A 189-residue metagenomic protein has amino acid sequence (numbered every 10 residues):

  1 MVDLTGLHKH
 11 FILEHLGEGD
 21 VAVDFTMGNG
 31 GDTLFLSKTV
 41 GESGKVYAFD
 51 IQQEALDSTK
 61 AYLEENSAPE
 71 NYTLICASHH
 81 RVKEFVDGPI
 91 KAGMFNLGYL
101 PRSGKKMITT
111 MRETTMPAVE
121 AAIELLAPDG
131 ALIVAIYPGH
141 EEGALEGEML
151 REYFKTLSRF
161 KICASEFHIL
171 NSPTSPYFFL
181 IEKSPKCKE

Functional and structural regions predicted by a protein language model:
M1-V21, F25, G31-L34, K38: S-adenosyl-L-methionine
G17, V40-G41, L126-P128: Helix-to-beta-strand junctions that scaffold the AdoMet/dcAdoMet cofactor pocket in Class I SAM-dependent enzymes
D20, G44, G130: Glycine-centered, small-residue-biased loops immediately flanking beta-strands in adenine/cofactor-binding cores
T26, A118, L125-I136: Conserved beta-strand signature within the Rossmann-like core of class I S-adenosyl-L-methionine
K45-D50: Conserved SAM-binding motif I beta-strand of class I
L56-K91: S-adenosyl-L-methionine
F95-A118: Mobile active-site "lid"/loop adjacent to the S-adenosyl-L-methionine
H140-E189: Class I S-adenosyl-L-methionine
